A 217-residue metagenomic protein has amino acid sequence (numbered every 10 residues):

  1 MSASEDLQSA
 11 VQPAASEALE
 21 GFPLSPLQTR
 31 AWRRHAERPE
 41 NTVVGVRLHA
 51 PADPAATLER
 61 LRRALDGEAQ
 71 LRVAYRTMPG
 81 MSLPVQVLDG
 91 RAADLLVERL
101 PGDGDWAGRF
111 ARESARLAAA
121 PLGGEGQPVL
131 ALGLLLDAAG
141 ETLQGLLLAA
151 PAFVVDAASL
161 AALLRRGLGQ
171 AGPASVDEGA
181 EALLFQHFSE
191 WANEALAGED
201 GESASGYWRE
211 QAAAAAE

Functional and structural regions predicted by a protein language model:
M1-S9: Actinobacteria-biased recognition of intrinsically disordered, low-complexity terminal regions
A10-V87, G104-A195, A216-E217: Acyl-group handoff/entry surfaces in thioester-processing enzymes
V87-L95: Structured interaction and signal-relay segments at domain junctions
L96-L100: Transmembrane beta-barrel domains of Gram-negative outer membranes and organellar outer membranes
E199, S205: Catalytic machinery of carbohydrate-active enzymes, primarily nucleotide-sugar-dependent glycosyltransferases
